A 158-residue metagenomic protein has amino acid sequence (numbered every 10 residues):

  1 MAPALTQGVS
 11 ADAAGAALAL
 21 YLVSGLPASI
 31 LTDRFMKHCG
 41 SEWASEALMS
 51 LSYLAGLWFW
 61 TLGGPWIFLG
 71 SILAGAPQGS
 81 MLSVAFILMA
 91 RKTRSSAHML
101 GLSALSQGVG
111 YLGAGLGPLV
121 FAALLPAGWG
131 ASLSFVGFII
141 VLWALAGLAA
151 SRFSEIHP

Functional and structural regions predicted by a protein language model:
M1-A14, A90: Short amphipathic helix-loop junctions that connect adjacent transmembrane helices in Major Facilitator Superfamily/SLC
G15-G25, S106, G110: Transmembrane alpha-helical segments of major facilitator superfamily
A28-S41, L125: Helix-to-loop junctions at the C-terminal end of transmembrane segments in multipass secondary transporters
W43-W58: Structural signature of the two symmetry-related core transmembrane helices
W66-A74: Paired small-residue
S80-R94: Intracellular juxtamembrane helix-capping segments at the cytosolic ends of symmetry-related transmembrane helices
T93-W129, F135: A late C-terminal transmembrane helix in Major Facilitator Superfamily
L133-S151: Symmetry-related core transmembrane helices of the 12-TM Major Facilitator Superfamily/SLC fold
